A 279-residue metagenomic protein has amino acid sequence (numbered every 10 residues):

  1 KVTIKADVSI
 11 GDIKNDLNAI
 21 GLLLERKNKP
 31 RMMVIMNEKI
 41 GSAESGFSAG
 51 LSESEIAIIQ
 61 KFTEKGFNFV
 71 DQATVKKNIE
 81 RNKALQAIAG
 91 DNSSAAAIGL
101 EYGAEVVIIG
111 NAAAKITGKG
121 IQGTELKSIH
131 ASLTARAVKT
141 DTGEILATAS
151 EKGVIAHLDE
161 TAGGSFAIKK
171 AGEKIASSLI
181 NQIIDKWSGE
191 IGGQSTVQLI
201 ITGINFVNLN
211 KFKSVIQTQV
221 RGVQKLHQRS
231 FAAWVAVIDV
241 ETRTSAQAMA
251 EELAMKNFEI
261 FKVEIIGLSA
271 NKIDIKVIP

Functional and structural regions predicted by a protein language model:
K1-N28: Signal peptide-directed extracytoplasmic domains
V2-D7, A232-R243, A270-V277: A generic structural motif
D7-I13, N37-I40, T74-V75, A112-K115 (+5 more regions): Solvent-exposed coil/turn segments that connect beta secondary-structure elements in extracytoplasmic/periplasmic
K29, V34-G103, I108-I109, N210-F258: N-terminal segment of the mature soluble domain
K39-A49, K83-L85, H157-S165, Q198-I204: Second-shell loop/turn segments in exported
S48-A49, S165-V207: Compositionally biased, intrinsically disordered linkers/stalks adjacent to structured regions
I88-D141, E259-L268, K272-P279: Surface-exposed short loop/turn segments
T124-L126, V138-S177: Short secondary-structure boundary motifs at beta->alpha junctions and helix caps
